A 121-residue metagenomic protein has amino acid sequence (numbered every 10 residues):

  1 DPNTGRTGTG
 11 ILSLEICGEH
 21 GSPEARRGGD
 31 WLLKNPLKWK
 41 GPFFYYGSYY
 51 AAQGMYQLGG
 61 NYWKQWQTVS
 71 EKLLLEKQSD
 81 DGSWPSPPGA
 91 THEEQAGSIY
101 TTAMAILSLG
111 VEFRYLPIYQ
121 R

Functional and structural regions predicted by a protein language model:
D1-D30, N35-K72, D80-Q120: An alpha-helical repeat/solenoid feature that recognizes helix-turn-helix modules
